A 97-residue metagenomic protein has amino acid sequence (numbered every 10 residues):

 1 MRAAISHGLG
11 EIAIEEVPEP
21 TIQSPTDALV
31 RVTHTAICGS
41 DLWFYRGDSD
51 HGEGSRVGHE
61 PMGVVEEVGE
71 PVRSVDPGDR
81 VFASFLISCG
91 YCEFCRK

Functional and structural regions predicted by a protein language model:
M1-A4, A28: Short structural boundary motif marking the start of a folded domain
H7-E11, T35-I37: Short polar catalytic/cofactor-binding loops
E11-E19: Short glycine/threonine/proline-enriched tight-turn/helix- or strand-capping micro-motif at secondary-structure
A13, C38, V64: Conserved Rossmann-like nucleotide-binding pocket used by diverse enzymes that bind dinucleotide cofactors
P20-T35, Y45-R96: Glycine-rich beta-strand-centered segment in the early N-terminal region that forms part of a ligand/cofactor-binding
